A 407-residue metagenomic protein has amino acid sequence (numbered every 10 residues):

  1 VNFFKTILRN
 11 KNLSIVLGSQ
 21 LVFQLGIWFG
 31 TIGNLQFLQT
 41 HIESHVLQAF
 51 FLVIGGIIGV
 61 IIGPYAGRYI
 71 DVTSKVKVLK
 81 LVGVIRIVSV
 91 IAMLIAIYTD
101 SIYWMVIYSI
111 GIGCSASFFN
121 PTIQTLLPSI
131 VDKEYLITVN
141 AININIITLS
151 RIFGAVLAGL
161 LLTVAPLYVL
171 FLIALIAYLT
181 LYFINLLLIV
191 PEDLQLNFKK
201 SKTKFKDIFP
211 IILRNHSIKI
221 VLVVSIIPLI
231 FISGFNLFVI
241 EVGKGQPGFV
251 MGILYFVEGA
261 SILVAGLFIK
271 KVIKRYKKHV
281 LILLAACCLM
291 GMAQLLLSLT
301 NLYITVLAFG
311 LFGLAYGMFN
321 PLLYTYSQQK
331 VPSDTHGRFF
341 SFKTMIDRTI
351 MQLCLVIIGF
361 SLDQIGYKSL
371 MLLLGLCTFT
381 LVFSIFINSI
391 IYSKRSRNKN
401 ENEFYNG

Functional and structural regions predicted by a protein language model:
V1-L13, P191-L222, G407: Juxtamembrane intracellular "pre-TM" segments in multi-pass secondary transporters
R9-L17, H45, I102, V106 (+5 more regions): Primarily residues marking transmembrane-helix entry/exit sites
S14-T31, I54-R68, S74-S89, W104-L162 (+4 more regions): Substrate-agnostic recognition of the 12-TM MFS/MFS-like secondary transporter fold
L21, L25, F29-G33, A165-F171 (+1 more regions): A single, central transmembrane helix in multi-pass transporters
G30-G33, I42-F50, A141, G248-Y255 (+1 more regions): Small-residue hotspots at the loop-to-helix junctions and early N-terminal turns of transmembrane alpha-helices
L35-H41, L94, F153-L172, G245-Q246 (+1 more regions): Transmembrane alpha-helix termini and helix-breaking/packing motifs in multi-pass membrane transporters
F51, I61-Y65, V72, V76-V78 (+2 more regions): C-terminal transmembrane bundle of multi-pass solute transporters/carriers
T125, S129, F171-K199, I387-K399: Helix-loop junctions on the cytosolic side of multi-pass membrane transporters, especially the intracellular loop
